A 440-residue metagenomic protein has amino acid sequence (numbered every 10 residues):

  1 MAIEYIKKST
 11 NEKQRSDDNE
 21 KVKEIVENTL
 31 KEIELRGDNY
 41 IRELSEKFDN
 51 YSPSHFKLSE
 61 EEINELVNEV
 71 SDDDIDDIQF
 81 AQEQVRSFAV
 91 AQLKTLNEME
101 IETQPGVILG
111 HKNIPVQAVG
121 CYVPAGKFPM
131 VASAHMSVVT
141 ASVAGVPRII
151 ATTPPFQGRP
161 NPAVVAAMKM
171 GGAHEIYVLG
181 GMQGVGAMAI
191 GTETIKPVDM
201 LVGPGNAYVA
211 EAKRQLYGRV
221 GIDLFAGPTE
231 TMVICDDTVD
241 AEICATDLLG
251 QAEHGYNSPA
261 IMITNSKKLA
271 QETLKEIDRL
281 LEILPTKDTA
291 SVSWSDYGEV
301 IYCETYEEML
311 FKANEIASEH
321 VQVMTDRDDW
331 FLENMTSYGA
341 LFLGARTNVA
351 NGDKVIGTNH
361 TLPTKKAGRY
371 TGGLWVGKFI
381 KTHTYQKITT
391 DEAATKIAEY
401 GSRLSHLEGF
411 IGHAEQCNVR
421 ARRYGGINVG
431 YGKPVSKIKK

Functional and structural regions predicted by a protein language model:
M1-Q117: N-terminal Rossmann-like NAD(P)+-binding subdomain of aldehyde/semialdehyde dehydrogenases
I3-K8, E175-G180, V300-T305: Short acidic-hydrophobic, aromatic-tinged amphipathic segments that line or gate anion-handling sites
T95-I101, G221, S258-I263, I283-W294 (+3 more regions): Flexible, glycine/charged-enriched surface loops at secondary-structure junctions
E102-A166: Conserved small-residue-rich beta-alpha loop and adjacent elements that most often cradle the phosphate/pyrophosphate
G172-P259: Conserved NAD(P)+-binding/catalytic subdomain of aldehyde/semialdehyde dehydrogenases
L224-D296, V300: A conserved active-site cap/scaffold subdomain adjacent to cofactor or substrate pockets
N314-K439: C-terminal core of ALDH-fold dehydrogenases
